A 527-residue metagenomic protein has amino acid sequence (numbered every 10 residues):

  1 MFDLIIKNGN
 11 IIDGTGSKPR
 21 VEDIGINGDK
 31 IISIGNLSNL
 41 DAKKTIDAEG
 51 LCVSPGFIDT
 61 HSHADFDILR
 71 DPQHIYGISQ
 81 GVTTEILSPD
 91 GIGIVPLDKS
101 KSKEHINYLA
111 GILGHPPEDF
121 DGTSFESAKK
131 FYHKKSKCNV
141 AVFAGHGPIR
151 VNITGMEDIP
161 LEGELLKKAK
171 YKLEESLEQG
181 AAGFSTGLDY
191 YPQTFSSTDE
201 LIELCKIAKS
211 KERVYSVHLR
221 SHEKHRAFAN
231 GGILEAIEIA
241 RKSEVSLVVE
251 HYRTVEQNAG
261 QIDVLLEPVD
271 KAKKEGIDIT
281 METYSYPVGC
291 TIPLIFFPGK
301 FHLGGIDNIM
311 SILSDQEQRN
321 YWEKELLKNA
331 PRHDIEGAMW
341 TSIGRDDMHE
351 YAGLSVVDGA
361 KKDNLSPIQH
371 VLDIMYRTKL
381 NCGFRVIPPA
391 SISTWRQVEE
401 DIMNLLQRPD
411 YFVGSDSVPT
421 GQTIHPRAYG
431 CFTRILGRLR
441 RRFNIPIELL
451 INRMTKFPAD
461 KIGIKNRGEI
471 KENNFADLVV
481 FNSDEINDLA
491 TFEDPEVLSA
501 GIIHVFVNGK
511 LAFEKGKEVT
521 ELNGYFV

Functional and structural regions predicted by a protein language model:
M1-I5, N10-G56, D71: Histidine-rich, glycine-flanked metal-binding segment
G9, D29, G50, H61 (+12 more regions): Divalent metal-coordination and catalytic microenvironments
G9, I309, D315, E400-D410 (+2 more regions): C-terminal cap of metal-dependent C-N hydrolases
I11-D23, V357, F384-R396, I402 (+2 more regions): Acidic, glycine-enriched loop/beta-strand segments at the rims of small-molecule binding/catalytic pockets
L40, A48-D119: Metal-associated gating/positioning segment near the N- to mid-region
T60-I68, T154-K167, Y190-F195, A227-F228: Active-site mouth loops of central-metabolism enzymes
A128, Y132, S136-G163, A169-Y190 (+3 more regions): Active-site neighborhoods of metal-dependent hydrolases
E178-E235: Divalent metal-binding pocket/active-site signature
